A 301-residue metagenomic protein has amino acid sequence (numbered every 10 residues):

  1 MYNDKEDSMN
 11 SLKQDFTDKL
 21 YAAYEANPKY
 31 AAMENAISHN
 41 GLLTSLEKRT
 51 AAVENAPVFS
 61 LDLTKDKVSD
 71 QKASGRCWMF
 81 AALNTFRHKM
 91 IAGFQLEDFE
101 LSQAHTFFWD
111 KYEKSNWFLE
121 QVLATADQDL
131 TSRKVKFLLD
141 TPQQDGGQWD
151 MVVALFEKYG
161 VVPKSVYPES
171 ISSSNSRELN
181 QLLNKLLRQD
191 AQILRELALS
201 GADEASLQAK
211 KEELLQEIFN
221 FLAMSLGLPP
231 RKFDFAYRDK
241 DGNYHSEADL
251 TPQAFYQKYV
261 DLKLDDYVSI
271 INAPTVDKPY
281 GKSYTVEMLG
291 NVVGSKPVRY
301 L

Functional and structural regions predicted by a protein language model:
Y2-Q71, M79-L301: Structured alpha-helical subdomains that flank or immediately precede key functional sites
G75: Catalytic cores of glycan-processing enzymes that make or break glycosidic bonds
